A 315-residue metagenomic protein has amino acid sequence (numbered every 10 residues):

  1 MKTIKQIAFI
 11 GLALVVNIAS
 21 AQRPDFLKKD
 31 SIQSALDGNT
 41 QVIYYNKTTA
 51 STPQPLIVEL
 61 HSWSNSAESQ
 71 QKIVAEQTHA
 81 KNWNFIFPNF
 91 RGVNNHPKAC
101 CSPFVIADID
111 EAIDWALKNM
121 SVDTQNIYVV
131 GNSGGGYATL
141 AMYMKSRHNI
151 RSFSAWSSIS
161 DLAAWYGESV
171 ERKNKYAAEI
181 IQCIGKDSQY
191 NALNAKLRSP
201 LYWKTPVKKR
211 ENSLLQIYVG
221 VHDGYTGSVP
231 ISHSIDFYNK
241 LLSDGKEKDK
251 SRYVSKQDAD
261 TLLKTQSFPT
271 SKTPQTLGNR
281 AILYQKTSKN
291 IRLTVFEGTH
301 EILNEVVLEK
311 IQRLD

Functional and structural regions predicted by a protein language model:
M1-Q22: Bacterial Sec-dependent N-terminal signal peptides
A19-Q54, N132-G134, R172, C183 (+4 more regions): A domain-start/cap signature at the N-terminus of enzymes
S51-Q54, E59-K98, L162, Y225-G227: Short substrate-entry loop that stabilizes the transition state in hydrolases
L56-L60, N84-N89, N126-V130, S152-S157 (+2 more regions): Structural recognition of the beta-strand scaffold that forms the well-ordered cores of secreted hydrolase catalytic
S64, S69, S152, S158 (+2 more regions): Mobile cap/lid helix-loop segments that gate and shape the active-site cleft of serine hydrolases
N65, Q70, L117-N119, T124-R172: Primarily recognizes the serine-hydrolase "nucleophile elbow" in alpha/beta-hydrolase and SGNH/GDSL folds
C100-M120: Alpha/beta-hydrolase active-site loop
Q216-Y218, G224-Y225, I231-D315: C-terminal catalytic histidine-bearing segment of alpha/beta-hydrolase fold enzymes
